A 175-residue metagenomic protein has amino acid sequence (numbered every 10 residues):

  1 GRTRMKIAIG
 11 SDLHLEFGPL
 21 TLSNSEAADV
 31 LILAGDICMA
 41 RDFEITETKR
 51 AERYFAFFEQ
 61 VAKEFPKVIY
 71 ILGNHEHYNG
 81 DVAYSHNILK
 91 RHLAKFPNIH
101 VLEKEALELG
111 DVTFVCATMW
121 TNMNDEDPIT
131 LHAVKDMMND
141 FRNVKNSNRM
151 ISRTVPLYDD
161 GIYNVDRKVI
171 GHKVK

Functional and structural regions predicted by a protein language model:
G1-I71, E76-S85, N146-R149: N-terminal active-site segment of His-dependent metallophosphoesterases
R4-A8, A106-C116: Beta-strand-turn-beta hairpins that frame and shape the catalytic cleft of phosphate-ester-processing enzymes
N24, I99-L109: Short acidic low-complexity segments
A40-R41, Y78-G80, L109-F114, N122-D125: Short catalytic/ligand-binding loop motif for oxyanion handling, primarily in non-cytosolic enzymes, centered on
K67-I69, H100, T113: Proline-centered loop/turn at the N-terminus of a beta-strand
N87-L102: Glycine/small-residue-rich loop that forms an oxyanion/phosphate-binding "nest" at active or ligand-binding sites
T113-K175: Active-site-proximal loop/helix segment associated with metal-binding centers of metalloenzymes
